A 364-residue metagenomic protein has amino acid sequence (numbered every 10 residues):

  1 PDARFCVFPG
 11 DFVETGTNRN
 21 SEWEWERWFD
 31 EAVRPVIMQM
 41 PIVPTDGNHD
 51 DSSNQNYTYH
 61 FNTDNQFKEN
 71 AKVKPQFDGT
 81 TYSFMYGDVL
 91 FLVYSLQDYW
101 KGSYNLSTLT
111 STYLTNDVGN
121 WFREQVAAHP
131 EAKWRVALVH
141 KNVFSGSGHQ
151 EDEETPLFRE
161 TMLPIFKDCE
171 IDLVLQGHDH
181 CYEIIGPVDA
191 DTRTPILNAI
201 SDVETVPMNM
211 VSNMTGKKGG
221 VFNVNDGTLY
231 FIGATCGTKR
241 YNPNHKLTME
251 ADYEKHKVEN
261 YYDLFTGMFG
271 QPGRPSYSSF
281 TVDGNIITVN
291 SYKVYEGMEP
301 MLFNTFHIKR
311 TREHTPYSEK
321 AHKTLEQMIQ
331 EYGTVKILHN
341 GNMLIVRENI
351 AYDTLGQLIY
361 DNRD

Functional and structural regions predicted by a protein language model:
P1, H129, M343-V346: Alpha-helix C-terminal capping segments
P1-D46, D50-T80, N116, R123-A127 (+2 more regions): Divalent metal-dependent phosphoesterase catalytic cores across multiple superfamilies
D11, D50, S95, H178 (+1 more regions): Acidic active-site catalytic centers that drive phospho-/nucleotidyl reactions and related ester hydrolyses
N20, A128-E131, T324, R363: Alpha-helix capping and helix-coil boundary motifs
Q55-A137, N142-G148, P164, C169-L173 (+1 more regions): Metal-dependent phosphoesterase/phosphodiesterase active-site architecture
Y317-D364: C-terminal outer-membrane/trafficking sorting elements
